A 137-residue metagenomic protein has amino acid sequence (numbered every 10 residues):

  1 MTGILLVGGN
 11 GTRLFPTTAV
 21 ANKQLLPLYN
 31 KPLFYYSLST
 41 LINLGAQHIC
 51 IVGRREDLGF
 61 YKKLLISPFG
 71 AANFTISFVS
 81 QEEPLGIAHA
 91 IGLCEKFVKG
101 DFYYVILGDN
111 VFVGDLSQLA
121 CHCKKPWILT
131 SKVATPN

Functional and structural regions predicted by a protein language model:
T2-L5, R13, P27, K31-L107 (+1 more regions): Conserved N-terminal catalytic core of the sugar/cofactor nucleotidyltransferase
V7-G11, T18: Short, small-residue-rich loop/turn micro-motifs
N10, D109-N110: Active-site metal-binding loops of divalent metal-dependent hydrolases
T12-R13, I91, W127-K132: Intrinsically disordered, low-complexity segments enriched in polar/charged residues with Gly/Pro, especially when
A19-Q24: Short alpha-helical oligomerization interface
L25, F78, P126-I128: Conserved beta-strand scaffold positions in the cores of enzyme catalytic domains, especially in NTP/NDP-utilizing
F112-N137: Conserved core of the sugar-phosphate nucleotidyltransferase
